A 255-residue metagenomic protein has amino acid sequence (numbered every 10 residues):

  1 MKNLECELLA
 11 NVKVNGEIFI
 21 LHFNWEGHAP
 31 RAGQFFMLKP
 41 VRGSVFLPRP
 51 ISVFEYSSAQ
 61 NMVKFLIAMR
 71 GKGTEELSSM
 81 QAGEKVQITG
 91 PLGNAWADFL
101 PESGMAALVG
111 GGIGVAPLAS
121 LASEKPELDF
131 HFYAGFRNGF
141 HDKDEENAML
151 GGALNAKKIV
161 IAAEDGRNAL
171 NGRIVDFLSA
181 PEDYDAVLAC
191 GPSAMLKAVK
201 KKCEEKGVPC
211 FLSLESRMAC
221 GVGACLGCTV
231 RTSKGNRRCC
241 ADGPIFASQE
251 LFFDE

Functional and structural regions predicted by a protein language model:
K2-E84: Ferredoxin-reductase
P30-G33, P50, L118, N171 (+2 more regions): A general structural signal for well-ordered alpha-helical segments in protein cores
K72-E215: FNR/FR-type flavoprotein reductase catalytic core
P117, E215-P244: Local cysteine-cluster metal-coordination motifs and their immediate loop/turn environment, predominantly Fe-S cluster
P244-E255: Short microdomains enriched in Cys/His and/or Lys/Arg
